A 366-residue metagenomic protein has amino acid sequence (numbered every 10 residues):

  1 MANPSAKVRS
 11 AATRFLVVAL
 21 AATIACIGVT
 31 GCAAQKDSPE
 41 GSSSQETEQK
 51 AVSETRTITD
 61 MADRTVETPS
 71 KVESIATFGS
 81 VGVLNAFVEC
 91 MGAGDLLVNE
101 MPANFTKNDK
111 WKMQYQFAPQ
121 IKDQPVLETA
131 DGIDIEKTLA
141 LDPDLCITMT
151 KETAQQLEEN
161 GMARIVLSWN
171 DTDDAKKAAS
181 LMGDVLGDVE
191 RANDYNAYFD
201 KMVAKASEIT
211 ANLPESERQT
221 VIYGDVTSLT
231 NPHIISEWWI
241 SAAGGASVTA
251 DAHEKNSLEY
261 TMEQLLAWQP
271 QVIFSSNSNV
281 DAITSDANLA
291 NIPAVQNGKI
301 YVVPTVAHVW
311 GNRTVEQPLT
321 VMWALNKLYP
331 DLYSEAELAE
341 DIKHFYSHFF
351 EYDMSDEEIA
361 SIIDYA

Functional and structural regions predicted by a protein language model:
A2-N3, K7, A11, L16 (+3 more regions): Bacterial Sec-exported substrate-binding components of ABC uptake systems
V17-G28: Bacterial N-terminal signal peptides
T77-A140, V248: A short, structured surface patch at a secondary-structure boundary
N99-P102, T148-T150, V166-D171, V185 (+3 more regions): Short beta-strand->loop
L127-A130, D134-T148, T261-N277: Proline-aspartate-enriched helix->loop->beta-strand connector
K151-E159, S275-N291: A ligand-binding cleft/hinge motif common to bilobed small-molecule-binding domains
K176-A197, K201, S207-L213, D281-A366: Structured C-terminal subdomain patch of bacterial secreted/periplasmic proteins
P232-S257: Alpha-helical, coiled-coil/dimerization segments enriched in small aliphatic residues
